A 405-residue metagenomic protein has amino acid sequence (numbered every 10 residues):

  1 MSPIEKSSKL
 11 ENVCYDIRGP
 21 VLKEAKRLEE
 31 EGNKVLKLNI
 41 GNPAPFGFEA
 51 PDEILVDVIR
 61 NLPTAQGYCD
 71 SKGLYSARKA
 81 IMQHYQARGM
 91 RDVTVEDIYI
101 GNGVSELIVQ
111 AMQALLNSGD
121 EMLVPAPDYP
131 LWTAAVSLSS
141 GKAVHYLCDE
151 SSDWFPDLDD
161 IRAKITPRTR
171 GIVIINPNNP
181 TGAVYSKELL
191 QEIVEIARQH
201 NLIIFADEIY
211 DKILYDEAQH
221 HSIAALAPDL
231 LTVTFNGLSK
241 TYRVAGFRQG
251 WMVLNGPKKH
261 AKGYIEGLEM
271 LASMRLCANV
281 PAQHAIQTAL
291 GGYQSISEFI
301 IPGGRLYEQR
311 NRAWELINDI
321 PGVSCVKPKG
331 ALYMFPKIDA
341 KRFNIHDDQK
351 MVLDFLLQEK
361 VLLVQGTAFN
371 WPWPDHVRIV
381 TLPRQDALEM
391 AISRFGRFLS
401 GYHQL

Functional and structural regions predicted by a protein language model:
S2-G103, Q110, C277, A289-Y293 (+1 more regions): N-terminal small-domain helix-loop-helix segment of the aminotransferase-like
L28-E31, S139, Q199-H200, L230 (+3 more regions): Helix C-cap/helix->beta junction micro-motif
A87, A163, N344-K350, D354-L363 (+1 more regions): PLP-dependent enzyme catalytic core of the Aspartate aminotransferase-like
A114-V136: Conserved PLP-anchoring active-site segment centered on the Schiff-base-forming lysine
L138-V144: A short helix-loop-beta submotif of the ANL/AMP-binding
V144, D149-H220: Active-site phosphate-binding strand-loop segment of PLP-dependent enzymes
A225-G304, W314-E315, L399: Conserved core segment of the aminotransferase class I/II
Q287, G303-W314, C325-D339, W373: Conserved glycine-rich beta-strand-loop-beta hairpin in the small C-terminal domain of fold type I
